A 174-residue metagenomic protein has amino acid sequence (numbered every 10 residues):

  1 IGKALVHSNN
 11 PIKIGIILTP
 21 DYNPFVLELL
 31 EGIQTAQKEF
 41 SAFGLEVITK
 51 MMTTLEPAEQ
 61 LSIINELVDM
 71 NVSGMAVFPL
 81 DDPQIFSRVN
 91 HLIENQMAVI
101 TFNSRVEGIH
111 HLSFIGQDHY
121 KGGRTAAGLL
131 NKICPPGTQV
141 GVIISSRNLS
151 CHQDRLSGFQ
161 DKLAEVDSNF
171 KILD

Functional and structural regions predicted by a protein language model:
I1-N10: N-terminal helix-turn-helix DNA-binding module of bacterial transcription factors
K13-G32, I48-A58, L80-D82, R147-Q153: Extracytoplasmic "Venus flytrap"
I14-L18, I33, A126-D174: An alpha-beta-alpha
I16, N71-P79, A98-F102, G141-V142 (+1 more regions): Periplasmic-binding protein-like
Q34-T49, A164-F170: Signal peptide-proximal N-terminal region of secreted/periplasmic/extracellular or secretory-lumen proteins
L45-N71, D174: Structural motif
L67, G74-I93, F159, L173: Hydrophobic alpha-helical
D82-K121, K132, Q139: Flexible loop/hinge segments that line or gate small-molecule binding clefts
